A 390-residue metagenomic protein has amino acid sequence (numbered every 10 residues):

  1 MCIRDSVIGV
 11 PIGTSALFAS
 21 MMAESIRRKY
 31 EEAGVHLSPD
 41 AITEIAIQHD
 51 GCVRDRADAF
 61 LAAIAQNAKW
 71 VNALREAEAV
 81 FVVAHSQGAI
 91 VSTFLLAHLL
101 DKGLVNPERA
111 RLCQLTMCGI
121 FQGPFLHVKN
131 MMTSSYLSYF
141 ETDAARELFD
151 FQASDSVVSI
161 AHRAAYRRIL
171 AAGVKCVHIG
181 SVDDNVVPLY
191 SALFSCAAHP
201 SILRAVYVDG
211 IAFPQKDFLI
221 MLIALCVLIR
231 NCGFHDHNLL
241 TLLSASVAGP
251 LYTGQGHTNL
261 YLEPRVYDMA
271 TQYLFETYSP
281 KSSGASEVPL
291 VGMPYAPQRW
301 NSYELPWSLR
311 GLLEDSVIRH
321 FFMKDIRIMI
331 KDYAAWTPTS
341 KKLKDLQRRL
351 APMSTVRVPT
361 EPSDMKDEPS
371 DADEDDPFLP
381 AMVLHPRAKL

Functional and structural regions predicted by a protein language model:
R4-V83, Q87-L390: Lipid deacylating catalytic domains
